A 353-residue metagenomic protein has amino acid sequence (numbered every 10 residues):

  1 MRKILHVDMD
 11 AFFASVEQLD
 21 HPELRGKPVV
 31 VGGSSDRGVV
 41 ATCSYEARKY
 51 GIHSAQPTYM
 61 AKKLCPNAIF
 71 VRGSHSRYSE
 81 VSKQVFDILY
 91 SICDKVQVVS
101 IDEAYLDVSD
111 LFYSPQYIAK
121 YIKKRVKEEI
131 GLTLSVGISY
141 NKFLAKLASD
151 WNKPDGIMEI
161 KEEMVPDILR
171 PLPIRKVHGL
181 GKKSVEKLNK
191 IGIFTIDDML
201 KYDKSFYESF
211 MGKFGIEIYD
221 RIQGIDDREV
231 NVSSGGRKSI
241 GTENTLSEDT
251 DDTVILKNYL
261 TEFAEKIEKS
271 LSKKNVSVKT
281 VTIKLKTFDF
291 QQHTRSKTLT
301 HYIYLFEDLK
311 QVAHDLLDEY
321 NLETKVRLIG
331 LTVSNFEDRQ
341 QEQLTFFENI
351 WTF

Functional and structural regions predicted by a protein language model:
M1-F210, I216-E217, R339, Q343-F353: Gly/Gly-Pro- and Ser/Thr-rich, intrinsically disordered tail segments characteristic of DNA damage-repair and tolerance
H6, N189-L328, N335-T352: DNA-contacting surface of Y-family translesion DNA polymerases
Q56, K83, D87, K120 (+6 more regions): Short, contiguous clusters of charged residues that form electrostatic/catalytic patches at enzyme active sites, used
